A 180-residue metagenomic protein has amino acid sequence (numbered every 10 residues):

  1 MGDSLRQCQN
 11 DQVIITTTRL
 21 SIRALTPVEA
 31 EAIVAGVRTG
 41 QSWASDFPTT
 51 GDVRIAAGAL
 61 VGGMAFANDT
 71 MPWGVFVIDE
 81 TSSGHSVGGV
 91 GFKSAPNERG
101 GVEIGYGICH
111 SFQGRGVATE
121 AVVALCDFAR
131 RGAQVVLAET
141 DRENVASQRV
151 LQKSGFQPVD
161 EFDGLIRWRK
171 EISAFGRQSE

Functional and structural regions predicted by a protein language model:
M1-E103, I108-S111, A124, F128-E143 (+1 more regions): GNAT-family acyltransferases
G116-T119: Glycine-rich acyl-CoA binding loop
S147: Catalytic nucleophile serine of serine hydrolases, specifically the conserved "nucleophile elbow" pentapeptide
L151, F156: Conserved active-site tyrosine of GNAT-family acetyltransferases
